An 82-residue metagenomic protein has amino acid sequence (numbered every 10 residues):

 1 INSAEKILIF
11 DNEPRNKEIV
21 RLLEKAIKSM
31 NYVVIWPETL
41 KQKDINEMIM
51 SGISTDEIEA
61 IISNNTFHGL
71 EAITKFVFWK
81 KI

Functional and structural regions predicted by a protein language model:
I1-I82: TOPRIM fold recognition
